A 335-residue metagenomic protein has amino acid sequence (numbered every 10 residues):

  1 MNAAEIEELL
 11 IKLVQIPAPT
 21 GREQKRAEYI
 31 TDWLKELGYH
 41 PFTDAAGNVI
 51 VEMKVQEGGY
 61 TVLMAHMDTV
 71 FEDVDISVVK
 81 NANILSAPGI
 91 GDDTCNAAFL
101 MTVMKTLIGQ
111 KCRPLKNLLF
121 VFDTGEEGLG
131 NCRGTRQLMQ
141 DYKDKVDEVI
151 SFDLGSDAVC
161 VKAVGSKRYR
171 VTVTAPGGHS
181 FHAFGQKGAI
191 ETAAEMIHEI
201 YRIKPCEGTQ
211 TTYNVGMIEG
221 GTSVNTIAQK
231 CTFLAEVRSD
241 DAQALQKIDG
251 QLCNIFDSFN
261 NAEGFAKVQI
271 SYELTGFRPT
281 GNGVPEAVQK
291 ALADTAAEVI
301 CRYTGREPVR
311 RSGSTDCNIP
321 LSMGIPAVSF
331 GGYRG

Functional and structural regions predicted by a protein language model:
M1-P88, G109: Acidic/His- and Gly-rich active-site-bordering loop/insert found across diverse amide/peptide-bond hydrolases
I11-Q15, N48-V49, K54, N214-G221 (+4 more regions): A short beta-alpha structural unit
K12, M217, S223-G250, N254 (+2 more regions): Active-site-adjacent mobile loop/cap segments within catalytic or ligand-binding domains
M67-K80, V146, V161-T172, V328: Acidic-glycine-rich active-site phosphate/pyrophosphate-binding loop
D73, I218, R306-G335: Zn-dependent metallopeptidase/amidohydrolase metal-coordination segment
A82-D92, G305-R310: Short pre-catalytic strand/loop immediately N-terminal to key active-site residues, enriched for Gly-Thr
D93-R168, C206, N225, E236-V237: Acidic/histidine-rich catalytic neighborhood of metal-dependent amide-processing enzymes
A183-E219, T226, Q243-I270: Acidic-enriched catalytic cores of C-N bond-cleaving enzymes acting on peptides and small amides
